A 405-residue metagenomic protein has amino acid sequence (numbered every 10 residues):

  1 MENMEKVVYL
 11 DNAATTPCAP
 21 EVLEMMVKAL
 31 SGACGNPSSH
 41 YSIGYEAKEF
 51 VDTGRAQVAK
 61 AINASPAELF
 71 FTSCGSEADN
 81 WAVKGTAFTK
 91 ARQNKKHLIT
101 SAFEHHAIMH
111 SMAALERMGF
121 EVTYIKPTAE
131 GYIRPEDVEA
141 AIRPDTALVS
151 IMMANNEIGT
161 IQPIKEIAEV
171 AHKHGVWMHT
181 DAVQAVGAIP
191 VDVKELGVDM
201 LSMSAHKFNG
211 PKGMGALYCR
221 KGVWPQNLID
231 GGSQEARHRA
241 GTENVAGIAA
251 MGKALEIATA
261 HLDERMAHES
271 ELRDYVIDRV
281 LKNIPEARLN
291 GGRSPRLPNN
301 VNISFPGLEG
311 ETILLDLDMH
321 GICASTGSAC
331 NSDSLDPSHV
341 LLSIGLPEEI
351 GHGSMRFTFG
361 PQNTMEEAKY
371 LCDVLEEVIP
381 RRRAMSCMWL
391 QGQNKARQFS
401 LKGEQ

Functional and structural regions predicted by a protein language model:
M1-Q405: Pyridoxal 5′-phosphate
